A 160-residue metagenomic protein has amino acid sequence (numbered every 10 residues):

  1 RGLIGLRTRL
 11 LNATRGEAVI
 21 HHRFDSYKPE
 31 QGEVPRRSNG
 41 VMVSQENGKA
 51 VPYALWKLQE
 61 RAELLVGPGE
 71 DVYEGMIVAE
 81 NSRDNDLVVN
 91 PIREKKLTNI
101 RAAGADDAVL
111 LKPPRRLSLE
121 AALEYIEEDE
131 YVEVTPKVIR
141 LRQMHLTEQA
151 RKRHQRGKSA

Functional and structural regions predicted by a protein language model:
R1-A160: Accessory interaction regions appended to the cores of large information-processing enzymes
